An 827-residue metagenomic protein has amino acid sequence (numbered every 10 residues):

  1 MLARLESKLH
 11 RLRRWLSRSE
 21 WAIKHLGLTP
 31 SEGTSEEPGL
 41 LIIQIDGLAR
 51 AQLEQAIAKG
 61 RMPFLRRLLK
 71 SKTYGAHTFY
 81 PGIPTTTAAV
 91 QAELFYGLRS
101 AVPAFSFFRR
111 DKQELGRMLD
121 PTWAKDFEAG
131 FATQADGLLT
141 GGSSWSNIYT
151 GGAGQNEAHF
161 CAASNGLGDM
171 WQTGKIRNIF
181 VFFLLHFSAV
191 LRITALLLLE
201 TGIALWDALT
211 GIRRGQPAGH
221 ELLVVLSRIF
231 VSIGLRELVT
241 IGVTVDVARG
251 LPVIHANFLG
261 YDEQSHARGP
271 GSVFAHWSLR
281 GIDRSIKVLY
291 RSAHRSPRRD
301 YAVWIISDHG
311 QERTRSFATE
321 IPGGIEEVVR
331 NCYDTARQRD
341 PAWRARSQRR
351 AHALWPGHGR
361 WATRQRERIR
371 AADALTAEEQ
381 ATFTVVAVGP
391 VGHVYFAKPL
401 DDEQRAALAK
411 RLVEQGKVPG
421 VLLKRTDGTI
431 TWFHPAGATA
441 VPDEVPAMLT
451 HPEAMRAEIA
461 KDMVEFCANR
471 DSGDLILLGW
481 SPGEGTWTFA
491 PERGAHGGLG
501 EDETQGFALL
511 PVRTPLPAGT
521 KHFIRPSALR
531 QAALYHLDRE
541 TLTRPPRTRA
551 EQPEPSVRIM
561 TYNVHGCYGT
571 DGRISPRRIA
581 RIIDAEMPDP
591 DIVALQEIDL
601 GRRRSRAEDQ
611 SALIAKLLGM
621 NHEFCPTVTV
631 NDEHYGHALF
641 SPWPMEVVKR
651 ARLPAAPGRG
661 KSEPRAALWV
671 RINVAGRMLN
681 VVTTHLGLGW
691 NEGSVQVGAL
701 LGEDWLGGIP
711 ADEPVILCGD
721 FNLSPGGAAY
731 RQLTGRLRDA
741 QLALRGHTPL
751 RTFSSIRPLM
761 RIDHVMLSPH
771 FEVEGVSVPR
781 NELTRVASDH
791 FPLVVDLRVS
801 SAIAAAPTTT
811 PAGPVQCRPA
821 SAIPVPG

Functional and structural regions predicted by a protein language model:
R4, G97-G269, P390-H393, A440-P442 (+3 more regions): His/Asp/Glu-rich, glycine-adjacent segments that coordinate divalent cations and/or stabilize oxyanion chemistry on
H10-G39, R50-K175, L185, R337-A371 (+5 more regions): Active-site nucleophile/metal-coordination loop of metallo-enzymes that catalyze phosphate/sulfate and related
L94-L98, I148, L475, K616-L617 (+3 more regions): Conserved beta strand-loop-helix elements of the APE1-like EEP
Q113, L119-A132, L138-G141, W145-G152 (+1 more regions): Active-site neighborhoods of enzymes that stabilize oxyanions during catalysis
I233-G234, L238, D246, I254 (+3 more regions): A long, amphipathic alpha-helix that forms part of the scaffold/cap immediately adjacent to metal-dependent active
S285-P322, W432-F433, L478, I709-Q732: Metal-dependent active-site segment of extracytoplasmic phospho-/sulfohydrolases and closely related
R539-A550, A656, R671-N673, D704-I716 (+1 more regions): Metal-dependent phosphoester-hydrolase catalytic domains
T543-L617, H622-F624, T629-H634, G698-A699 (+1 more regions): N-terminal, active-site-proximal structural segment of metallo-dependent hydrolase catalytic domains
